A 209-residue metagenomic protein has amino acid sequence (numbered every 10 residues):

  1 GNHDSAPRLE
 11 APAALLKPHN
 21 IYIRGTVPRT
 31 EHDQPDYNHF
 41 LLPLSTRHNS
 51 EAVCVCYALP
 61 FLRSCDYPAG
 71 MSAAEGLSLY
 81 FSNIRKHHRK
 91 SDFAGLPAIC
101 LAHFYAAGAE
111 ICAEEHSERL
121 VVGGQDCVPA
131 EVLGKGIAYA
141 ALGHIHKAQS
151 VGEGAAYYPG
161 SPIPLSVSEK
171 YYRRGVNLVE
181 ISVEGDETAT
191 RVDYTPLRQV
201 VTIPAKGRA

Functional and structural regions predicted by a protein language model:
H3-A209: Extended recognition/assembly regions associated with phosphoester-bond processing machinery
